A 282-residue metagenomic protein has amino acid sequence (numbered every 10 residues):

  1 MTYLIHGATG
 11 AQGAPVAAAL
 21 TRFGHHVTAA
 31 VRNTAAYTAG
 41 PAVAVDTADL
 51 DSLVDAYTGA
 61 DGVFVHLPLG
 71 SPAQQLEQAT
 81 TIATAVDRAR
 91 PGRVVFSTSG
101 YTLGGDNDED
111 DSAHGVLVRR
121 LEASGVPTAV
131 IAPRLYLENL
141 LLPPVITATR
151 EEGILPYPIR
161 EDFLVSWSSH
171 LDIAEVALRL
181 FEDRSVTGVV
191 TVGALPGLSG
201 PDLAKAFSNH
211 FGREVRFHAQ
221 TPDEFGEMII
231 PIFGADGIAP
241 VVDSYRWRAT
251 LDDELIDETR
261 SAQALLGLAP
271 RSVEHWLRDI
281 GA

Functional and structural regions predicted by a protein language model:
M1-T2, A282: Actinobacteria-biased recognition of intrinsically disordered, low-complexity terminal regions
T2-N33, Y37-G40, A48-D51, T58 (+6 more regions): Oxidoreductase cofactor-interface core, primarily capturing Rossmann-like NAD(P)-dependent enzymes
V43: Conserved nucleotide-sugar phosphate-binding/catalytic loop shared by glycosyltransferases and other
I82: Catalytic cores of soluble, metal-dependent hydrolases
D223-A282: A hydrophobic C-terminal alpha-helical subdomain
